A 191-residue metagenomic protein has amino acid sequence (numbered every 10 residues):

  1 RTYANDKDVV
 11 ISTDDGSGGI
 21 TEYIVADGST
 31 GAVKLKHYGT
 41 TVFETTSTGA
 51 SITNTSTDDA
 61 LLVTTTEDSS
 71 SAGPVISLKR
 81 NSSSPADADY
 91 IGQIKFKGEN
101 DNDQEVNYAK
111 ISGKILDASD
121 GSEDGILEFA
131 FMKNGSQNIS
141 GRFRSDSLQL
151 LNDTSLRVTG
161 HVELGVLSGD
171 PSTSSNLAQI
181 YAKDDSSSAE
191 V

Functional and structural regions predicted by a protein language model:
Y3, D27, K114-A118, Y181-D185: Short beta-strand micro-motifs enriched in acidic
K7-T13, G19-H37, T41-E99, V106-K110 (+4 more regions): Short Gly/Ser/Thr-biased coil->beta-strand turn/linker motifs that build repetitive extracellular beta-solenoid/fiber
D101-N102, S119: Residues at alpha-helix boundaries and short interhelical turns
